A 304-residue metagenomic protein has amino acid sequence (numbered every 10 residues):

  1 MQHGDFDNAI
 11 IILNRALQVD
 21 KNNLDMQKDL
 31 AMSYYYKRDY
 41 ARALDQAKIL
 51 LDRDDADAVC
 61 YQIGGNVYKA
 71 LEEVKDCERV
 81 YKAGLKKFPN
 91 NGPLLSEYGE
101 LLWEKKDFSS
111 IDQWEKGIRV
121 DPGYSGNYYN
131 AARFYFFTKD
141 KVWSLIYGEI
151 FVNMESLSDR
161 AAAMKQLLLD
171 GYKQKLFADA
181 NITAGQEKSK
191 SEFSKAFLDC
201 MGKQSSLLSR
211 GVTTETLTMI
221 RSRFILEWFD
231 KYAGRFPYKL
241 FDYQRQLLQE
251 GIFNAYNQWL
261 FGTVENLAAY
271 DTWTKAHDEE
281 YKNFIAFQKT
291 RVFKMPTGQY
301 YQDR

Functional and structural regions predicted by a protein language model:
Q2-H3, Y36-K37, A70-L71, W103-K105 (+2 more regions): Register position in tetratricopeptide repeats
F6, Y40, V74, D107-F108 (+1 more regions): TPR-repeat structural position
A9, A43, C77, S110-I111 (+1 more regions): Single-residue signature of alpha-solenoid repeat helices
R15-A16, I49-L50, A83-G84, K116-G117 (+1 more regions): Canonical positions in the second alpha-helix
K21, D55, P89, P122 (+1 more regions): Short coil turns that delineate tetratricopeptide repeat
M26, C60, L94, N127 (+1 more regions): TPR alpha-solenoid repeat register
D29-M32, Q62-I63, E97, N130 (+1 more regions): Canonical tetratricopeptide repeat
G123-R304: Eukaryotic alpha-helical solenoid repeat scaffolds
